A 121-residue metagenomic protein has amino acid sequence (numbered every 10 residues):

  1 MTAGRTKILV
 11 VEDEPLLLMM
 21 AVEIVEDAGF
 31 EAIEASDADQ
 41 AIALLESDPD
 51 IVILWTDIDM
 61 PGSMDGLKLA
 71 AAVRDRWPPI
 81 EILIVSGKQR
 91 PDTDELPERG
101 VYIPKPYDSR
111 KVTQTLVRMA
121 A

Functional and structural regions predicted by a protein language model:
M1-L9, P15, V22, Q40 (+4 more regions): Non-catalytic signal-transmission and effector/linker regions of two-component phosphorelay proteins
L18, P61-S63: The feature encodes the CheY-like receiver
M19-D27: Charged docking surfaces used in two-component/phosphorelay signaling
E34-I53, T93: Acidic, metal-coordinating helix/loop segments flanking the phosphotransfer/catalytic sites of two-component signaling
D37, M64-L69: Acidic catalytic/metal-coordinating carboxylates
E46-P49, A72-P79: Conserved phosphotransfer cores of two-component systems
D57-I58: Active-site residues of response regulator receiver
V85-S86: Hydrophobic/aromatic residues positioned on beta-strands within the core alpha/beta folds
